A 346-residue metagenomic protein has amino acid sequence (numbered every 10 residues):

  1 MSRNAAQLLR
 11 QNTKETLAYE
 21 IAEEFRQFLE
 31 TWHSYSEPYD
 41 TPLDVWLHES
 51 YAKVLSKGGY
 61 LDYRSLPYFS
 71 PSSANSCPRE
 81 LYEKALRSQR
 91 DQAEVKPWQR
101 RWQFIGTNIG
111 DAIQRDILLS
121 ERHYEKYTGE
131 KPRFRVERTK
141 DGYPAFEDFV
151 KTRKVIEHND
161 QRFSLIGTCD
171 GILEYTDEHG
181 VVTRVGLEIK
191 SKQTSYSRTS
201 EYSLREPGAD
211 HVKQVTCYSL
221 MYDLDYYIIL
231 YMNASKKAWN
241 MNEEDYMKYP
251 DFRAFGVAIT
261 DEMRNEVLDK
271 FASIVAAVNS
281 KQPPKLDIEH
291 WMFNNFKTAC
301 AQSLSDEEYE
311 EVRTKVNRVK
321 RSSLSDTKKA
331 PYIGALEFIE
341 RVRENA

Functional and structural regions predicted by a protein language model:
M1-G186, E344-A346: Metal-dependent nuclease catalytic cores that hydrolyze phosphodiester bonds in DNA/RNA, characterized by
R3, K14, K53, K57 (+17 more regions): Context-gated lysine
A5, L9, T16, S36 (+1 more regions): Metal-dependent nuclease catalytic regions and adjoining charged, substrate-binding loops involved in nucleic-acid end
E24-Q27, S50, A145-D148, E201 (+4 more regions): Intrinsic disorder/low-structure terminal segments
S70, K96, G208, L324-K328: Generic structural signal for alpha-helix starts
Q89, E121, E125, R198-T199 (+3 more regions): Short linear functional motifs in flexible/disordered or boundary regions
Y143-A276: Mg2+/Mn2+-dependent nuclease catalytic core
